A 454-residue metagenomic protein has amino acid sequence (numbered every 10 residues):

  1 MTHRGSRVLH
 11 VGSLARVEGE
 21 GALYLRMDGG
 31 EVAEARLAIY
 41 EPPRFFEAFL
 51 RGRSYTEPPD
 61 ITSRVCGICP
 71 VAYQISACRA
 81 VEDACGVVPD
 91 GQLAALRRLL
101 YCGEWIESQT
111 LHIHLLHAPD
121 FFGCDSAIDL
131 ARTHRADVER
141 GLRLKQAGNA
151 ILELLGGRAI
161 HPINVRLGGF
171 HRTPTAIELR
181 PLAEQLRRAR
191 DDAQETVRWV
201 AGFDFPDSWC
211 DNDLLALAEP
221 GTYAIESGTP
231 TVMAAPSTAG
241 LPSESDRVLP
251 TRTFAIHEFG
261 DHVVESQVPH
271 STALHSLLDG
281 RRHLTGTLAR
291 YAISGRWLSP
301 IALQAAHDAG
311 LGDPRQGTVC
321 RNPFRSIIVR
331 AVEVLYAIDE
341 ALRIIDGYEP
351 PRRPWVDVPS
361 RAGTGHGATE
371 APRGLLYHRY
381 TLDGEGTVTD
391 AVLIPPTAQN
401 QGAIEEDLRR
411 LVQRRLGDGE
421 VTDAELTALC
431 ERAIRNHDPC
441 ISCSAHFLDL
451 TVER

Functional and structural regions predicted by a protein language model:
M1-L375, P395-R454: Active-site bordering "gate/hinge" segments that shape substrate access to catalytic or cofactor-binding pockets
G30, E385-G386: Glycine-centered positions within short beta-strands or beta-hairpins
P58, V388-D390: Short small-residue beta-strand/loop micro-motif enriched in glycine and branched aliphatics
R373, Y377-Y380, D390: A translation/RNA-centric and nucleic-acid-associated enzymatic feature enriched in Class II aminoacyl-tRNA synthetases
D383-E385, L393-P396: Short, loop-centered acidic/histidine patches that primarily coordinate divalent metals
